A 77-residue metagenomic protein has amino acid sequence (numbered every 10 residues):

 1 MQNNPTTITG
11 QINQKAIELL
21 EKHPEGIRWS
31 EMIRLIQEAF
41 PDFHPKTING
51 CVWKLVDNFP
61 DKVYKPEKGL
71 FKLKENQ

Functional and structural regions predicted by a protein language model:
Q2-I12, F43-Q77: Charged low-complexity interaction tracts in eukaryotic proteins
N4-T6, P24-I27: Short hydrophobic/aromatic-rich motifs at helix boundaries and adjacent loops
N13-L20: Hydrophobic residues on short alpha-helical segments
E21-G26, A39: Short helix-capping/hinge SLiMs at alpha-helix to coil transitions
E31-Q37: A short acidic, leucine-rich amphipathic alpha-helix
